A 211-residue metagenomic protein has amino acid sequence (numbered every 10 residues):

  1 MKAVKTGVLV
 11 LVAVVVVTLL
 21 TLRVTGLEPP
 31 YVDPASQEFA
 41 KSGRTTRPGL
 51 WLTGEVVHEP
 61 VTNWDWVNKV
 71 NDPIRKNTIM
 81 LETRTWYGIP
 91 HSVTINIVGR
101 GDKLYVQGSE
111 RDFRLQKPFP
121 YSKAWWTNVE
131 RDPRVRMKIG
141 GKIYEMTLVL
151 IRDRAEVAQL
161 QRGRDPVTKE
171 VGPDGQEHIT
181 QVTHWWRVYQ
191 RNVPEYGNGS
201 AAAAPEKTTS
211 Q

Functional and structural regions predicted by a protein language model:
M1-V17: N-terminal Sec-pathway targeting helices
K2-K5, T25-G26, P30, E206: Membrane-anchoring alpha-helices and their flanking helix-loop junctions
V14-D33: Membrane-interface motif at the C-terminal end of an N-terminal transmembrane signal
L27-P90: Short, conserved active-site entrance elements at the starts or edges of catalytic domains
E38-L50, G54-V57, R111-P205: Short, structured beta-strand-loop surface elements
P73, I89-H91, V98-G99, E130 (+1 more regions): Extracellular/periplasmic catalytic domains that process cell-envelope and extracellular macromolecules
K76-P118, M146: Short beta-strand segments
T208-Q211: Short, solvent-exposed mixed-charge patches
